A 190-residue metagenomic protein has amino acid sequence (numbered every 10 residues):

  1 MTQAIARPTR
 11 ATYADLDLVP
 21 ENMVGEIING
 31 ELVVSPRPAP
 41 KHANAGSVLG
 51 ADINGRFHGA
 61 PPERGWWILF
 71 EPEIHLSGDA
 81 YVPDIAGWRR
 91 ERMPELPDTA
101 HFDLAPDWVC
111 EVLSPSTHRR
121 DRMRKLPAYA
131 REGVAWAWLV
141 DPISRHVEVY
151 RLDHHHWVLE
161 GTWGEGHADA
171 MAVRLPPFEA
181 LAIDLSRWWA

Functional and structural regions predicted by a protein language model:
M1-A190: Gly/Pro/Ser/Thr-rich low-complexity, intrinsically disordered segments predominantly at protein N-termini
